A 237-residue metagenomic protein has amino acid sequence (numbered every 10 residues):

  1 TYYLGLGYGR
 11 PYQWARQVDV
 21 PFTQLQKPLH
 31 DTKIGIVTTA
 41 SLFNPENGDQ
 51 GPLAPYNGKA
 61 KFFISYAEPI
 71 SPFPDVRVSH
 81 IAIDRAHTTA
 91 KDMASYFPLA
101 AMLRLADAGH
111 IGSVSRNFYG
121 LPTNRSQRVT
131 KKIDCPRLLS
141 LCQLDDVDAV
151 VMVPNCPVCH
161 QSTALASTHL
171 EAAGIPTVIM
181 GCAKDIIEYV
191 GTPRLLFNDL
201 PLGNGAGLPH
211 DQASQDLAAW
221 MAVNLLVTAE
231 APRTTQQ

Functional and structural regions predicted by a protein language model:
T1-Q237: An N-terminal assembly and electron-transfer interface module characteristic of large anaerobic redox and radical
